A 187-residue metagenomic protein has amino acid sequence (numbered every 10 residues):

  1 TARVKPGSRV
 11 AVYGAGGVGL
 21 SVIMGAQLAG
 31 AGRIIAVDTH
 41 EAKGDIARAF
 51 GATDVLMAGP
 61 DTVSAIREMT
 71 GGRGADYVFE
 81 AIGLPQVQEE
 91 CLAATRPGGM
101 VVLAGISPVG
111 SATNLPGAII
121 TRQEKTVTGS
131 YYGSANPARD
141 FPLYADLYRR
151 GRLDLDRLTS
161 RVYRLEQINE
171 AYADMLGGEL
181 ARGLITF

Functional and structural regions predicted by a protein language model:
T1-P60, S64: Mid-domain Rossmann-like dinucleotide-binding core that forms the NAD(H)/NADP(H) cofactor-binding site
A2-P6, D45-I46, F50-T126: Glycine-rich cofactor phosphate-binding loops and adjacent beta1-alpha1 units of small-molecule cofactor enzyme domains
A11, I35, M100-V102, T128 (+1 more regions): Structural detector of well-ordered beta-strand residues that form the stable sheet scaffold of enzyme domains
A31-G32, G74, R152-R157: A local structural motif
D38-T39, A58-D61, I82-G83, N136 (+1 more regions): Short beta->alpha linker loops
T39-H40, S107, G133: Residues in the short beta-alpha loop(s) of Rossmann-like NAD(P)-binding domains
E89-A93, A138-F187: C-terminal hydrophobic helical "lid"/dimerization subdomain of Rossmann-like NAD(P)H-dependent oxidoreductases
G99-V102, L115-R157: Rossmann-fold dehydrogenase core element
